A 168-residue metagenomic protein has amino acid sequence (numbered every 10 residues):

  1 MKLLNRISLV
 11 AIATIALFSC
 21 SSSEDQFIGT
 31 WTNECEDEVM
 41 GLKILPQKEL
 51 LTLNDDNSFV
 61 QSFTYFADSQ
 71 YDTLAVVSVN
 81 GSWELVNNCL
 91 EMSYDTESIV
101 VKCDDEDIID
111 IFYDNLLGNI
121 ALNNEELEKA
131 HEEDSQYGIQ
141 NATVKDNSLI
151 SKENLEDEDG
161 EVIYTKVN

Functional and structural regions predicted by a protein language model:
M1-F18: Sec-dependent bacterial lipoprotein signal peptides
C20-N168: Lipid interaction determinants
